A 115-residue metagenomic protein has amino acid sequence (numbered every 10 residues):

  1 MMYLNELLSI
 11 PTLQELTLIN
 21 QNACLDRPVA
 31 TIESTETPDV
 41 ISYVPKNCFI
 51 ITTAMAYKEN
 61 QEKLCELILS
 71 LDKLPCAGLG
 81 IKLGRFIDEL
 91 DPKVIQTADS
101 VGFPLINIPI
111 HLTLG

Functional and structural regions predicted by a protein language model:
M1-G115: Alpha-helical/coil-rich non-catalytic "connector" segments in signaling and regulatory proteins
